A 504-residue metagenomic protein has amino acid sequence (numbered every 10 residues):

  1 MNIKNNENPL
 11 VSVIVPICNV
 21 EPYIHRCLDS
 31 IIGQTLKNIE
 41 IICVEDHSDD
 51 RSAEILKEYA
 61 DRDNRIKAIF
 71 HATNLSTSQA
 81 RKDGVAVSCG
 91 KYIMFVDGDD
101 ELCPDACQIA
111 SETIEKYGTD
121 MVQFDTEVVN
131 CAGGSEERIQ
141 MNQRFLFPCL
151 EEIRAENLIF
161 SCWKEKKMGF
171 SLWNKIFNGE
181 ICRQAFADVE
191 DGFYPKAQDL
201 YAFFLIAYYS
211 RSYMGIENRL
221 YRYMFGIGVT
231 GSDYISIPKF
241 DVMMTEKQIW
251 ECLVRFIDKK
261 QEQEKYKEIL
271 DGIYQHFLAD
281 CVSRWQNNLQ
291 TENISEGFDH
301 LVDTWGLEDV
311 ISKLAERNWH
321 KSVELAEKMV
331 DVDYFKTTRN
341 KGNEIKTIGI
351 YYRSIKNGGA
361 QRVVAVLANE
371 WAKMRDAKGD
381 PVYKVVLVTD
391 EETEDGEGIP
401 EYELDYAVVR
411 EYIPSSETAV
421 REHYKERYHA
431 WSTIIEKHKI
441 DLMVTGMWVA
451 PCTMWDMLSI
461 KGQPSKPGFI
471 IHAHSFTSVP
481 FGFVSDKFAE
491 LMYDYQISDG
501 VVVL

Functional and structural regions predicted by a protein language model:
M1-I32, N340-E344: N-proximal low-complexity "stem/linker" segments adjacent to membrane-targeting elements
M1-N2, T119, S283-I345: Membrane-interface aromatic/basic loop that binds lipid-linked glycans or pyrophosphate carriers, typified by
S30, E45-E54, T73, E392-T393: A conserved acidic beta->alpha catalytic loop
H71-S88, F95, V363: Glycine-rich, basic loop-to-helix element that forms the pyrophosphate-binding segment of sugar-nucleotide handling
E101-I216, Y221-D241, Q261: Donor-binding/catalytic cores of nucleotide-activated saccharide and glycerol-phosphate transferases/polymerases
R353-N357, E370, M374-E422: N-terminal strand-loop element at the rim of the active site of nucleotide-sugar-dependent glycosyltransferases
K425-R427, K466, S475-I497: Nucleotide-sugar donor phosphate/pyrophosphate-binding loop at the beta->alpha transition of glycosyltransferases
T445-C452: Short His-centered aromatic/hydrophobic patch
